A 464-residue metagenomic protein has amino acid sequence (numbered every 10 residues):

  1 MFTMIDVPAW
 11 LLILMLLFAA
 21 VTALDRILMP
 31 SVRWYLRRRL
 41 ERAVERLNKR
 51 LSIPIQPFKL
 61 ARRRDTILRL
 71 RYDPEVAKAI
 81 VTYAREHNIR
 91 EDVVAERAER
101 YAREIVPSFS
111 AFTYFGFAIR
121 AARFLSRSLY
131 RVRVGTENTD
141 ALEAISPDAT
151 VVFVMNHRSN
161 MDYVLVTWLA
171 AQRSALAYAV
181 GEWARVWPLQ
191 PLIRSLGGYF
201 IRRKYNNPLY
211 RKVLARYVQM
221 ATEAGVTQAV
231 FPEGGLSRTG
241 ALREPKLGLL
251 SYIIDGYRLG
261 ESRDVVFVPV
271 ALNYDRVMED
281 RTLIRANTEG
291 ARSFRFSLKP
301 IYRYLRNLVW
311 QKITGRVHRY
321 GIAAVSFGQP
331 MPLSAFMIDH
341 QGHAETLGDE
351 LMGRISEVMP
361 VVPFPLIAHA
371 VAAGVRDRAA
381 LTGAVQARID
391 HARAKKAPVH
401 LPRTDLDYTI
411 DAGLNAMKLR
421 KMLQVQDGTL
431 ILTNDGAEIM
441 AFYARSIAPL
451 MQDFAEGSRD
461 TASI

Functional and structural regions predicted by a protein language model:
M1-A229, G234-I464: Membrane-interfacial terminal anchoring regions of lipid-handling membrane enzymes
